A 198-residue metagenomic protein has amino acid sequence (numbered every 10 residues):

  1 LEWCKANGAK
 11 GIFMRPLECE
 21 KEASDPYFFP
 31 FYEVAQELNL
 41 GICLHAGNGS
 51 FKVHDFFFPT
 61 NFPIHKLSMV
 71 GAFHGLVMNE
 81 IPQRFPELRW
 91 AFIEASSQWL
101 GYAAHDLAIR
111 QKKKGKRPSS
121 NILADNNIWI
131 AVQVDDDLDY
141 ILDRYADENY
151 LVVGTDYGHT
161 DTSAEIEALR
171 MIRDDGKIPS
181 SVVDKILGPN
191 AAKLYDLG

Functional and structural regions predicted by a protein language model:
L1-A72: Active-site gating/metal-coordination segments in enzymes
L1-C4, S24, A104-A108, L138-D143: Distinct, well-ordered alpha-helical segments
E2, N79-E80, E87-L88, Q98-W99 (+4 more regions): Mid-to-C-terminal alpha-helical segments outside catalytic/metal-binding sites
N7-G11, L38-L40, P86-R89, N121-I128 (+1 more regions): Short, well-ordered coil/turn segments that N-cap beta-strands
F13, C43-H45, A91-I93, A131-Q133 (+1 more regions): Active-site neighborhood of phospho(di)ester-bond hydrolases with catalytic His/Asp-centered motifs
R15-C19, G47-G49, A95-Q98, Q133-D135 (+1 more regions): Active-site beta-loop-alpha junctions enriched in small/polar residues
I42, V77-N121, D125: Aromatic-lined glycan-binding groove of carbohydrate-active enzymes
S68-G71, K112-Y140: Aromatic-anchored helix/helix-loop segment that forms the rim or "lid" of small-molecule/cofactor binding pockets
